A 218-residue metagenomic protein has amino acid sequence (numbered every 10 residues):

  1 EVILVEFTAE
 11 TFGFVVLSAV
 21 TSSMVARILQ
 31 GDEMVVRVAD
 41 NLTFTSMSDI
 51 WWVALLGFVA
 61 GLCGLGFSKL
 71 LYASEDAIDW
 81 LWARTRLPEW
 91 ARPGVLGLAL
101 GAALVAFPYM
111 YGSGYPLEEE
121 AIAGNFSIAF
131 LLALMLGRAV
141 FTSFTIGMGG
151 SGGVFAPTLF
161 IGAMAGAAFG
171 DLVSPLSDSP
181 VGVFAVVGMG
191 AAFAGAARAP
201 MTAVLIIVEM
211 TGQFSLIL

Functional and structural regions predicted by a protein language model:
E1-L218: Alpha-helical transmembrane segments and immediately membrane-proximal extracytoplasmic
